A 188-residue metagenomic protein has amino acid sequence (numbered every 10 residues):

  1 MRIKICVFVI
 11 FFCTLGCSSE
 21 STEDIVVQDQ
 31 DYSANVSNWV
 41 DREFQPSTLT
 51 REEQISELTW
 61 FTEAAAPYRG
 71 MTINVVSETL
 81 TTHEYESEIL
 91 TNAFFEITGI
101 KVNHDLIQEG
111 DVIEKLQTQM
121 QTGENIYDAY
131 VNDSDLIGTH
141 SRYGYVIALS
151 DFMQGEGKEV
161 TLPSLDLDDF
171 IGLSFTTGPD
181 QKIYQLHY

Functional and structural regions predicted by a protein language model:
R2-F8: Sec-dependent signal peptide recognition, specifically the positively charged N-region followed immediately by
L15-G16: C-terminal motif of bacterial Sec signal peptides marking the signal peptidase cleavage site
S19-Q28: Bacterial Sec signal peptide processing site at the extreme N-terminus
Q28-P67, S134-Y188: Hinge/lid segment of periplasmic solute-binding proteins
L58-A64, T81-K101: Short, polar/charged alpha-helical segment
V75-L80, Q185-Y188: Short beta-strand->loop
N92-D169: Extracytoplasmic "Venus flytrap"/periplasmic binding protein-like
